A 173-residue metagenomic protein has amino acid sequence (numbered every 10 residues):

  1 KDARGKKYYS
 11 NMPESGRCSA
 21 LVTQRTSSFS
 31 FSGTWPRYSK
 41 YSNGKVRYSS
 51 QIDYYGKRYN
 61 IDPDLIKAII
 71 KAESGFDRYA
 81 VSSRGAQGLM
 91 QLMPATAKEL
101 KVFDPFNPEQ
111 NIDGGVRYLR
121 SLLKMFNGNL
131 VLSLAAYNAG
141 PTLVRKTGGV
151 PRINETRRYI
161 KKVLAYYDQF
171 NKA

Functional and structural regions predicted by a protein language model:
D2: Short, acidic, Ser/Thr-enriched surface-loop or helix-capping motifs
P13-A173: Catalytic glycan-binding domains that act on GlcNAc-containing polysaccharides
